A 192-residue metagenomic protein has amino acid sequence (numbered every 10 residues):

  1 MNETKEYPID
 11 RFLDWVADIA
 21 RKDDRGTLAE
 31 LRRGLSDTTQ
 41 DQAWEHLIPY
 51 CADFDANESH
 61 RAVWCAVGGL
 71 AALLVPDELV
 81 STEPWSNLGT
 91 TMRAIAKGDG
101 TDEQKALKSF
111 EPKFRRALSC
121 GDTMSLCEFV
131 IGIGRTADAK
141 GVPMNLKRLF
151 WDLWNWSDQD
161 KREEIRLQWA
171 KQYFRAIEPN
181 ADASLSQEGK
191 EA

Functional and structural regions predicted by a protein language model:
D10-G69, L73-A192: Basic, alpha-helical nucleic-acid-binding regions used in initiation and control of genome expression
